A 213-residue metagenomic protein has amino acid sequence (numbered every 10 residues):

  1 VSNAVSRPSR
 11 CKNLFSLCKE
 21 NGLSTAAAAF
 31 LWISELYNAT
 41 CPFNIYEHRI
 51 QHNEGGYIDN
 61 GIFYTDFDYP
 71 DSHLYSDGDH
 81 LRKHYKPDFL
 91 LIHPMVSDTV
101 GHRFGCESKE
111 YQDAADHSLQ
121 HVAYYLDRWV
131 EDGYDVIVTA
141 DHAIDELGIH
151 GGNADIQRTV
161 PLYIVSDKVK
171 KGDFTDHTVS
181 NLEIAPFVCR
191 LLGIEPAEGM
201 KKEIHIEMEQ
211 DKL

Functional and structural regions predicted by a protein language model:
V1-Y85, P186-R190, E203-M208: Active-site-proximal alpha/beta segments of enzymes that process anionic O-linked groups
S24-A29, F89-H93, V138, Y163-I164: Structural recognition of the beta-strand scaffold that forms the well-ordered cores of secreted hydrolase catalytic
L31, M95, H142-I144: Catalytic metal-binding/acid-base residues of hydrolase active sites
S34-A39, D98-H102, D145-G148: Short catalytic/ligand-binding loop motif for oxyanion handling, primarily in non-cytosolic enzymes, centered on
S76-Y124: Active-site His/acidic residue clusters
D116-D155, L162, V188: Metal-dependent active-site segment of extracytoplasmic phospho-/sulfohydrolases and closely related
N153-E195: Substrate-binding rim/cap in mid-to-C-terminal beta-strand-loop elements of soluble/periplasmic
I194-L213: Polar, surface-exposed loop/tail segments that function as active-site lids or cofactor/substrate-recognition elements
